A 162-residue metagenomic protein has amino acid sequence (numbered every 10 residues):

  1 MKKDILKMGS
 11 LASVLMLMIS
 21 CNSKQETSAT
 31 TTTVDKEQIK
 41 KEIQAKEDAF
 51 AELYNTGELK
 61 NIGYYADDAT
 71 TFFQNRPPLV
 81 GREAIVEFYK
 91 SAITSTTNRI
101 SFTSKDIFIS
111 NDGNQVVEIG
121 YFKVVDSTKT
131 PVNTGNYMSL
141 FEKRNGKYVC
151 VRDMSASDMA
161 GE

Functional and structural regions predicted by a protein language model:
M1-V34: Bacterial Sec-dependent N-terminal signal peptides
C21-Y64, E162: Short, low-complexity N-terminal intrinsically disordered segments enriched in polar/charged residues
F50, K60-I62, A69, G81 (+3 more regions): Hydrophobic pocket/interface hotspot
Y65, S110-D112, R144: Structural motif
A69-V80, A92-N98: A short gly/proline-enriched turn/hairpin at secondary-structure junctions
K90-S127: Surface-exposed, charged secondary-structure patches
T130-P131: Solvent-exposed, non-transmembrane alpha-helical starts
T134-G161: Short beta-strand edge/turn micro-motifs at domain boundaries
